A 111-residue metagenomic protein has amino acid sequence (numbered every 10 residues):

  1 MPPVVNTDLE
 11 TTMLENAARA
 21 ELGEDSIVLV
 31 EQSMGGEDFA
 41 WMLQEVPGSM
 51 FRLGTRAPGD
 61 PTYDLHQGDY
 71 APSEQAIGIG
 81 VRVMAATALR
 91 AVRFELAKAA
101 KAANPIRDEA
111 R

Functional and structural regions predicted by a protein language model:
M1-R111: Metal-dependent amide/peptide-bond hydrolase catalytic core, centered on the "pita-bread" metallohydrolase fold
